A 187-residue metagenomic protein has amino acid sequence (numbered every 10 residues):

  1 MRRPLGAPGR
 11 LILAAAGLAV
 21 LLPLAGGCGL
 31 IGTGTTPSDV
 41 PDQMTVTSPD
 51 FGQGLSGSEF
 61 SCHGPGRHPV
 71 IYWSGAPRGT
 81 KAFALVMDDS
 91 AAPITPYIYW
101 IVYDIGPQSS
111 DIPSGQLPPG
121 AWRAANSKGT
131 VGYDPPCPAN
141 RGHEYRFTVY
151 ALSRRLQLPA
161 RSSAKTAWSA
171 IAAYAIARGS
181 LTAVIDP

Functional and structural regions predicted by a protein language model:
R2-L13, L21-P187: N-terminus-centered regions that define maturation/targeting leaders and the start of the first functional domain
